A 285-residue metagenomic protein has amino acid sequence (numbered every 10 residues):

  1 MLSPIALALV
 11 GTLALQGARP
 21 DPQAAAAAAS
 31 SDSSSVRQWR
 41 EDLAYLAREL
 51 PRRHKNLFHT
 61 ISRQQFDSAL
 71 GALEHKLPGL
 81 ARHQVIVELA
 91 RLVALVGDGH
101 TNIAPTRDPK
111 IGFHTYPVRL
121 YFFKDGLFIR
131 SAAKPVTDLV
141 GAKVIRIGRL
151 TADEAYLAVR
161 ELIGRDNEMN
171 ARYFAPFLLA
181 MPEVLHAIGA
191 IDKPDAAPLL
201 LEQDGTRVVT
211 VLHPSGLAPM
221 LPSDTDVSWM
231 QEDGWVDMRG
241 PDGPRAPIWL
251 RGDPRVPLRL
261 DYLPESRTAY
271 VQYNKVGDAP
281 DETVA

Functional and structural regions predicted by a protein language model:
S3-A14: Bacterial N-terminal signal peptides
G17-A285: Flexible, low-complexity junctional segments that flank or bridge functional domains
